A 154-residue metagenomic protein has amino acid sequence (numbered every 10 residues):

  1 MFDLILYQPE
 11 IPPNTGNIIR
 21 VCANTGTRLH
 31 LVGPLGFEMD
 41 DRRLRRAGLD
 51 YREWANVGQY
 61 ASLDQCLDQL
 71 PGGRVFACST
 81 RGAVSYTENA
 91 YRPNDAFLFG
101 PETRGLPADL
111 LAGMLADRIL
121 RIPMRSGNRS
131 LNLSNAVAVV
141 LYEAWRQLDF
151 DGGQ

Functional and structural regions predicted by a protein language model:
M1-Q154: Post-transcriptional modification and biogenesis factors for structured RNAs of the translation apparatus
